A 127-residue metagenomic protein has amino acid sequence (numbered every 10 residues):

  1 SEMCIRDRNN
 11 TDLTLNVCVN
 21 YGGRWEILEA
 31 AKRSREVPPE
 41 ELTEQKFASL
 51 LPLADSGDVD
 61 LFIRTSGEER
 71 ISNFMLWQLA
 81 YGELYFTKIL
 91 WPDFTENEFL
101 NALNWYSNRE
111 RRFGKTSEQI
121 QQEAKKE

Functional and structural regions predicted by a protein language model:
S1, R6-E127: Flexible, compositionally biased loop and terminal segments
